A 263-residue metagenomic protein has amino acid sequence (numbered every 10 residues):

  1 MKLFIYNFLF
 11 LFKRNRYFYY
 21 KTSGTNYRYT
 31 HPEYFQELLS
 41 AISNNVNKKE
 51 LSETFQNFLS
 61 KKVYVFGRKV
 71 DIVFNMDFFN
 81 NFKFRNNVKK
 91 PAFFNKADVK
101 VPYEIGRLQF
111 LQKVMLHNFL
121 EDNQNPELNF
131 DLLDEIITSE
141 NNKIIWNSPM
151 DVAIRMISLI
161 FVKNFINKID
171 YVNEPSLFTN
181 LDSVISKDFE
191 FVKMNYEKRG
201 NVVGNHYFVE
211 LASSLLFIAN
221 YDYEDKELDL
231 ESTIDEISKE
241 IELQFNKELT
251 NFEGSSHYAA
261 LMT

Functional and structural regions predicted by a protein language model:
M1-E37, A41: Membrane-proximal basic amphipathic "stem/tether" segments
L3, N26-E33, E37, V46-E50 (+3 more regions): Alpha-helix boundary/N-cap detector
F4, E37-A41, T54, F58 (+2 more regions): Charge-rich, solvent-exposed alpha-helical interaction surfaces
L11, R28, E33, E37 (+1 more regions): Low-complexity, Ser/Thr/Pro/Gly-enriched N-terminal "stalk/linker" regions
L11-N15, N44-N45, N195-K198: Surface-exposed polar/charged interaction patches
E33-E50, L116-N129: Amphipathic repeat-derived elements
K96-T263: Aromatic-lined, polymer-binding surfaces characteristic of secreted/periplasmic polysaccharide-degrading enzymes
